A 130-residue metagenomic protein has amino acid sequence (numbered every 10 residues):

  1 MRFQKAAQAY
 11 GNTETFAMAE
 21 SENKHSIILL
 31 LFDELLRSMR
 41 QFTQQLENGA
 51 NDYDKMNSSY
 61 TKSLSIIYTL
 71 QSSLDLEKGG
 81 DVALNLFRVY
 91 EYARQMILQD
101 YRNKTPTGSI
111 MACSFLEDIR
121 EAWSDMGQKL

Functional and structural regions predicted by a protein language model:
M1-S26, L30-L31, M111-L130: Short terminal interaction segments
A19-L29, D54-N57, G80-L84: Short, solvent-exposed segments of well-ordered alpha helices
H25-N48: Short, contiguous, helix-prone interaction/anchoring segments in small proteins
L31-S38, S59-T69, V89-Y92, M96 (+1 more regions): Amphipathic, well-ordered alpha-helical segments in soluble domains
Q44-L70: Alpha-helical segments in soluble extracytoplasmic regions
D54-T61, A83-R88, S109-S114: Short, charged, amphipathic alpha-helical segments
T69-L84: Short, solvent-exposed, charged loop/turn and helix-capping segments that join or cap alpha-helices on peripheral
I97-C113: Amphipathic, charged alpha-helical scaffolds that flank and support histidine-based chemistry in signaling
